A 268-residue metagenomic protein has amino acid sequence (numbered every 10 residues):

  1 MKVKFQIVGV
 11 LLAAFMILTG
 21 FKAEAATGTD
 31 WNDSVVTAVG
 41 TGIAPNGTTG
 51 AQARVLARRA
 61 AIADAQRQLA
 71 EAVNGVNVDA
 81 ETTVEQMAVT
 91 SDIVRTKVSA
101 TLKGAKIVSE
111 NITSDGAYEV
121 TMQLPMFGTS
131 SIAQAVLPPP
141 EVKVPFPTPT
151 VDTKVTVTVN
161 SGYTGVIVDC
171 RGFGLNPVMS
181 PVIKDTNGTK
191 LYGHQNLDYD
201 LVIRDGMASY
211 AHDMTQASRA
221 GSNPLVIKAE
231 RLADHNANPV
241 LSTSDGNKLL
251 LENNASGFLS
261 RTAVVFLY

Functional and structural regions predicted by a protein language model:
M1-V10: Bacterial N-terminal signal peptides that target proteins for export
G9-T19: Bacterial N-terminal signal peptides
F21-Y268: Domain-level marker for long, solvent-exposed, non-transmembrane regions
